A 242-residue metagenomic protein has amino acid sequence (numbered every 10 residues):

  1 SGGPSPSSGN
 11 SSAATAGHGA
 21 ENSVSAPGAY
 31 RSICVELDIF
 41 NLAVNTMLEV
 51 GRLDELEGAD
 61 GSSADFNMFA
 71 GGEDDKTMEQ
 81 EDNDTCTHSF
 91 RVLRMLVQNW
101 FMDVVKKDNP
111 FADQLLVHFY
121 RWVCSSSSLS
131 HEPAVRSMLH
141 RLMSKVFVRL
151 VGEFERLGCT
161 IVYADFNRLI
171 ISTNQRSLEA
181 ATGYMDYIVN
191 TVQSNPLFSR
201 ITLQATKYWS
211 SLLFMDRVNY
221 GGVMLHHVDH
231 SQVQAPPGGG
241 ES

Functional and structural regions predicted by a protein language model:
S1-A20, V44, G58-E73, M78 (+2 more regions): Intrinsically disordered, low-complexity N-terminal extensions of nucleic-acid-metabolism proteins
S1-V50, D103-E153, N174, T206-R217 (+1 more regions): Common nucleic-acid-contacting/processivity interface regions adjacent to the catalytic cores of nucleic-acid enzymes
P27-A29, E155-R156, V162-Y163, P196-L197: Intrinsically disordered, low-complexity regulatory regions enriched in Ser/Pro/Gly/Thr and acidic residues
V35-E36, V162-D165, T202-A205: A structural signal for short, well-ordered beta-strand segments and their strand-loop junctions that often border
A43-W122: Metal-dependent catalytic core segments for phosphate chemistry
S127-S128, E132, S172-S242: C-terminal polymerase-core module
V146-L157, Y187-N195: Generic non-transmembrane alpha-helical segments
G158-S172: Catalytic palm active-site di-aspartate
